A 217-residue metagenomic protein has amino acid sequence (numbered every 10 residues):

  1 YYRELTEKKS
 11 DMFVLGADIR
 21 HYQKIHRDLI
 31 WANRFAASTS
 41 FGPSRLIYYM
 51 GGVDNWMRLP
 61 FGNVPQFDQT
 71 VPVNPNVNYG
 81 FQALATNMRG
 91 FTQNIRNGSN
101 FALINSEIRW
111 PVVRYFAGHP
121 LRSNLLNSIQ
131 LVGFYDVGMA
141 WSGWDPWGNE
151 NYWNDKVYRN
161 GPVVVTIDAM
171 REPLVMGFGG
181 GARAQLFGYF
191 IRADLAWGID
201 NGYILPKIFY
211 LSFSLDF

Functional and structural regions predicted by a protein language model:
Y1-S128, G133, W141-W144, D155-V164: C-terminal outer-membrane beta-barrel translocator/porin domains of Gram-negative envelope proteins and their
A17, I129, M176-G180, I191: One face of beta-strands
I30, F190-R192: Membrane-spanning beta-strand positions in outer-membrane beta-barrel proteins
D136: Short basic (Lys/Arg) and small-residue
G143, R192-D194: Short small-residue beta-strand/loop micro-motif enriched in glycine and branched aliphatics
W144-G180: A short alpha/beta connector and helix-capping loop motif
A184-L186, P206-F217: Outer-membrane beta-barrel "beta-signal"
A196-N201: A short, acidic, flexible beta-alpha connecting loop/helix-capping segment that sits on the rim of active
